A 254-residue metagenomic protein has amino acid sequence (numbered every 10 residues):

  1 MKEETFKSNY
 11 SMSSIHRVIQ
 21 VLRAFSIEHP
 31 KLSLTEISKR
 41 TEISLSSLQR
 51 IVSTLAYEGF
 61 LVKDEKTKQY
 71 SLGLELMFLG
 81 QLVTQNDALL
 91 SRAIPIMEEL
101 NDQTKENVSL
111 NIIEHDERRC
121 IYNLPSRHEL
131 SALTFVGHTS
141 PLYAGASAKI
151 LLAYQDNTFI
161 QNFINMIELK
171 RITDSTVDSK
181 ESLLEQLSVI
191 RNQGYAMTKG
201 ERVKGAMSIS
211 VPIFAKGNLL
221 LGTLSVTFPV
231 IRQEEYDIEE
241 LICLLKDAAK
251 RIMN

Functional and structural regions predicted by a protein language model:
M1-N86, S91, E98, N254: N-terminal helix-turn-helix
S26, A148, L152, D156 (+1 more regions): Short amphipathic alpha-helical signal-transduction/dimerization elements
T67-M166: Amphipathic alpha-helical effector-binding/dimerization core of metabolite-sensing transcriptional regulators
A93-L100, I164-S210, K250, N254: Short, basic/aromatic recognition patches
K180, K204-G205, L220-N254: Juxtadomain coupling helices with adjacent low-complexity linkers
I213-K216: Sensor-regulatory modules in signal-transduction proteins
